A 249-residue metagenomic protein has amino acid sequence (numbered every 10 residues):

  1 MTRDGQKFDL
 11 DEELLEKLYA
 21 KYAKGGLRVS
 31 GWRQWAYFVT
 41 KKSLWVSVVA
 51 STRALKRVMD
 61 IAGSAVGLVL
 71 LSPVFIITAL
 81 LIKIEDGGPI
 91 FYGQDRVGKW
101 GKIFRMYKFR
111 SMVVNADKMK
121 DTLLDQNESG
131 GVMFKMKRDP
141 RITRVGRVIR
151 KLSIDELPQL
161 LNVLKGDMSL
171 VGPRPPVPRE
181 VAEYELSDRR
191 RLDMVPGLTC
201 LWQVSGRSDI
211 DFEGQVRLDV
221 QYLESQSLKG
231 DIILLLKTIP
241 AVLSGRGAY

Functional and structural regions predicted by a protein language model:
M1-V69, Y249: N-terminal hydrophobic signal-anchor/signal peptide
V39-V49, L124-S129, D139-I142: Short glycine/proline-rich turn/loop motifs
W45-M119, L228, I233-Y249: A hydrophobic, helix-centered structural microdomain
V46, D219-L223: Acyl-group handling in specialized metabolite and lipid biosynthesis
L80, G93, K108, R141-R144 (+4 more regions): Residue-level recognition of specific faces of alpha-helices
Y92-P140, T199-R217: Short, glycine-rich, amphipathic interfacial segments at transmembrane boundaries or analogous
V132-V195, L234-V242: A short, structured surface patch at a secondary-structure boundary
